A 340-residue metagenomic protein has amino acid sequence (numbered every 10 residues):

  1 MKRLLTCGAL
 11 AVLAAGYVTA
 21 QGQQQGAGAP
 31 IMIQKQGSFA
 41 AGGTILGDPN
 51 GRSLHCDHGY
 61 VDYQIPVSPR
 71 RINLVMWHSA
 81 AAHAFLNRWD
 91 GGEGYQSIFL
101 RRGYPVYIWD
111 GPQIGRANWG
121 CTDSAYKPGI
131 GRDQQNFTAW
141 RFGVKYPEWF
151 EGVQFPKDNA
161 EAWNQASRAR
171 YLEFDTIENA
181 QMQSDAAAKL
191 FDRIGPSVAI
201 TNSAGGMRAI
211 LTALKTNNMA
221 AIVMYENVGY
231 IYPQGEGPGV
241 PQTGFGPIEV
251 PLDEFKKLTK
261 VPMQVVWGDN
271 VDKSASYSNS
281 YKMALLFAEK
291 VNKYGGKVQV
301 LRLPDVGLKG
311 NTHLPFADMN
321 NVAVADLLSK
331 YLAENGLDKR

Functional and structural regions predicted by a protein language model:
Q23-P69: N-terminal cap/lid segment of alpha/beta-hydrolase-fold proteins
R71-A80: Short beta-strand element of the alpha/beta-hydrolase
A84-G94, G111, Y277: The serine-hydrolase catalytic nucleophile loop
Q96-N118: Conserved alpha/beta-hydrolase
I177-V198: Conserved acidic catalytic loop of the alpha/beta-hydrolase fold
I200-A209: Gly/Ala-rich beta-loop-alpha elbow adjacent to hydrolase catalytic centers
V228-G295, Q299-L301: The feature captures the conserved acid-bearing segment of alpha/beta-hydrolase catalytic domains
L314-R340: Catalytic active-site module of serine/aspartate enzymes centered on a nucleophile-bearing elbow/loop
